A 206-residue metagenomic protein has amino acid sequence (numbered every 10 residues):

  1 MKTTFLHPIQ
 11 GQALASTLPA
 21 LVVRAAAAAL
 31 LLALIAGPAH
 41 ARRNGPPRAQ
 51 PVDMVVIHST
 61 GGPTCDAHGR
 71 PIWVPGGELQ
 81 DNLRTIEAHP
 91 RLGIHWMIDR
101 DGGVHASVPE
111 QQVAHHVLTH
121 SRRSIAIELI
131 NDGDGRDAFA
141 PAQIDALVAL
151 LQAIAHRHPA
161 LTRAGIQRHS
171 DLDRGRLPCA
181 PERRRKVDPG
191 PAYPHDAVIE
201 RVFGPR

Functional and structural regions predicted by a protein language model:
M1-A20: N-terminal secretory signal peptides that target proteins for export/translocation
F5, I9, G45-A49, G133-R206: Basic/polar, cationic surfaces and motifs that engage anionic cell-wall and phosphate/carboxylate ligands
T17, R24-L34: Bacterial N-terminal signal peptides
L21-R24, D188: N-terminal non-cleavable signal-anchor helices
L21-V22, W73, A197, R201: Detector for intrinsically disordered, low-structure N-terminal pre-sequences
I35-A39: Membrane-interface motif at the C-terminal end of an N-terminal transmembrane signal
H40-A160: Active-site-adjacent loop/helix surface patches within enzyme catalytic domains that shape the substrate-binding cleft
